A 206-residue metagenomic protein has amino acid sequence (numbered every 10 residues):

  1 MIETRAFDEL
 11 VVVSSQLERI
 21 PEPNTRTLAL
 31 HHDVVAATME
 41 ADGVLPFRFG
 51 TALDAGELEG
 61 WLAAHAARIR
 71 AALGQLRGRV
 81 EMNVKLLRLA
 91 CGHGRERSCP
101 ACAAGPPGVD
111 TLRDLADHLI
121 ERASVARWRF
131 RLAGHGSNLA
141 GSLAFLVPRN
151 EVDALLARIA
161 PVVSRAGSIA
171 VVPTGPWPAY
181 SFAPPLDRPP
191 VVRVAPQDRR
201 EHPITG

Functional and structural regions predicted by a protein language model:
M1-G206: An interfacial alpha-helical scaffold signature
